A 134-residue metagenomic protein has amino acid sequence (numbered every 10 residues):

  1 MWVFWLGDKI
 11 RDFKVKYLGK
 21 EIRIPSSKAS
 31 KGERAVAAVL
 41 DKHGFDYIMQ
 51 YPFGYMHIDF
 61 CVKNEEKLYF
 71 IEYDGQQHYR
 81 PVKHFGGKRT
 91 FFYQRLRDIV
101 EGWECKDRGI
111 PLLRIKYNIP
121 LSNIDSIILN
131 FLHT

Functional and structural regions predicted by a protein language model:
W2-T134: Nucleic-acid endo/exonuclease domains
